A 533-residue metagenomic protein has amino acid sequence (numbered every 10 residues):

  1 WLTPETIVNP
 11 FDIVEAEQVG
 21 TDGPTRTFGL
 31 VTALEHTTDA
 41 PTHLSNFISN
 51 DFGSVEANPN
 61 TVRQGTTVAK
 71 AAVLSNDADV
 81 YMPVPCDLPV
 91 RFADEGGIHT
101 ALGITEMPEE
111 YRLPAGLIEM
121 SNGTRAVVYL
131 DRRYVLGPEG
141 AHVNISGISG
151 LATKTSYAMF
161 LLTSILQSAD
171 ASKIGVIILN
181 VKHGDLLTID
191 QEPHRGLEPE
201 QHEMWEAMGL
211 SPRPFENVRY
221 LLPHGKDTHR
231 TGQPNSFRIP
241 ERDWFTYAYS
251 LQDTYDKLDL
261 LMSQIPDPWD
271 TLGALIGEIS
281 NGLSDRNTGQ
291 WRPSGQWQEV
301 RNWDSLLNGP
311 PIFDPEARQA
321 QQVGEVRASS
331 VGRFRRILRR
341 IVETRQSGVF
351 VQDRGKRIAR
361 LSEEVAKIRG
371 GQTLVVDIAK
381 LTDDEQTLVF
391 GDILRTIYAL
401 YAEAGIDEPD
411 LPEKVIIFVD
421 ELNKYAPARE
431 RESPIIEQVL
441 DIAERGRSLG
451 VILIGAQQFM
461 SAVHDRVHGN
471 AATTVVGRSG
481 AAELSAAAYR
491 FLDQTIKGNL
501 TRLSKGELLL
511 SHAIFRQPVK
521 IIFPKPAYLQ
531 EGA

Functional and structural regions predicted by a protein language model:
W1-I148, L161, S168-K173, L411-E413: Basic- and hydrophobic-enriched, low-structure N-terminal and domain-boundary segments that flank ATP-binding catalytic
N9, I13-Q18, T66-R91, N217 (+1 more regions): Phosphate-binding and hydrolysis-coupling loops of NTP-dependent motor/remodeling domains
I118-E216, D465, L510: Glycine-rich phosphate-binding loop of nucleotide-binding enzymes
V143-N144, V376, I454: Conserved beta-strand position immediately N-terminal to the Walker
S164-S168, M204-S211, I397-G405, Q438-I454: Substrate-engagement module of ASCE P-loop NTPases
I178-L179, H183-I189, R213-P214, L221-V439 (+2 more regions): P-loop NTPase motor domains
H202-F237, G469-R490, T501-S504: Conserved P-loop NTPase catalytic core
P434-I435, L440-A527: Conserved ATP-driven motor cores of ASCE-family P-loop NTPases powering translocation/secretion/packaging/pilus
